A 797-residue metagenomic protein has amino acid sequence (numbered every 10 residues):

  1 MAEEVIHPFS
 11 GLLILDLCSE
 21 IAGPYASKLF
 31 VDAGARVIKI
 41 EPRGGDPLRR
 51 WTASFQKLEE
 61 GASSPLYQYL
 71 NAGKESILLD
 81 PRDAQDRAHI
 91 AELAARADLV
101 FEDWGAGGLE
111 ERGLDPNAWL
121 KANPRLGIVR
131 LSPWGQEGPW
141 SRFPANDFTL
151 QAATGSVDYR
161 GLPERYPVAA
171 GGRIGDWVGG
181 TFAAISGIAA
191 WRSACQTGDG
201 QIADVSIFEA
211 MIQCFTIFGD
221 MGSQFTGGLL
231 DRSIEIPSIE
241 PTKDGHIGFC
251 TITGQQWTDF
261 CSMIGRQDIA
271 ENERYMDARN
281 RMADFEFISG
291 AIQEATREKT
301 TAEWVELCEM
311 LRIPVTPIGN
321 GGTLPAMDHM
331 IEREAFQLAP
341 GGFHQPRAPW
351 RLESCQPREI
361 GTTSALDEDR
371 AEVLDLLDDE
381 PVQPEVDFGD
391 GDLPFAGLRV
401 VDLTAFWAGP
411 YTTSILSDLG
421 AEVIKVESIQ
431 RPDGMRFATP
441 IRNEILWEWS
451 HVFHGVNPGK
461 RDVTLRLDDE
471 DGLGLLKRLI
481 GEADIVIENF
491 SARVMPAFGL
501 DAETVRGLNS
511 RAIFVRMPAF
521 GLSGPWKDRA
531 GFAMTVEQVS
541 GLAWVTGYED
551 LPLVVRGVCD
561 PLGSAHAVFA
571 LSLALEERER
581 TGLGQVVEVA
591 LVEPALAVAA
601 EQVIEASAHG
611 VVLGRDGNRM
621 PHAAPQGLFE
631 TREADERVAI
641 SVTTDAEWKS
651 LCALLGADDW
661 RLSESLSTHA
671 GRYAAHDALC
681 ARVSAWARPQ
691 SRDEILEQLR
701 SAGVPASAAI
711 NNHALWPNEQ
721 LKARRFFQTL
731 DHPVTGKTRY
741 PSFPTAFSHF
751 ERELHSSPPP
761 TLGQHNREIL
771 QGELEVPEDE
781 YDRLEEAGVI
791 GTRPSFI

Functional and structural regions predicted by a protein language model:
M1-G45, F55-L58, A91, R96 (+10 more regions): Acyl-CoA thioester-binding alpha/beta core of soluble enzymes
E3-E4, L15-C18, E59-K121, R297 (+3 more regions): A structured beta-alpha segment of the ubiquitous adenosine-cofactor-binding alpha/beta core
V37, S76-L78, I128, I202-D204 (+4 more regions): Conserved beta-strand scaffold positions in the cores of enzyme catalytic domains, especially in NTP/NDP-utilizing
D46-G61, L150-V157, P432-E448, V536-L542 (+1 more regions): Mobile, glycine-enriched helix-loop/loop "lid" segments at the mouths of ligand-binding/catalytic clefts that gate
D83, L99-D158, D469, E488-W544: N-terminal Rossmann-like NAD(P) cofactor-binding subdomain of oxidoreductases, focused on the glycine-rich
T154-A170, S540-V554, H749-F750: The feature captures the short pre-catalytic strand/loop hairpin that immediately precedes and shapes the active-site
Y166-D220, P552-A606: Conserved anion/nucleotide-ligand pocket segment
